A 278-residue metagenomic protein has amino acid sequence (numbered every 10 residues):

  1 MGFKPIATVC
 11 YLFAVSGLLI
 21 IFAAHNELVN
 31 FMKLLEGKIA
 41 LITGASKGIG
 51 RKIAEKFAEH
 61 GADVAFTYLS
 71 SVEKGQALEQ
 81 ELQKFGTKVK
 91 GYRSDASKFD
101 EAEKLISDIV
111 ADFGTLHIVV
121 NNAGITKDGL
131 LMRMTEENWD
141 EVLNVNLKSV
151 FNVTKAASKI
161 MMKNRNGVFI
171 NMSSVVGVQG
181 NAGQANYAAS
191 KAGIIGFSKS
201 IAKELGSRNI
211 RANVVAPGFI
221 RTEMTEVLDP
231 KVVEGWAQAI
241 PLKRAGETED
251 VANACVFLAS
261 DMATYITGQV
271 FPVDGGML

Functional and structural regions predicted by a protein language model:
I39, S46-G48: Conserved glycine-rich cofactor-binding loop
H60-A77: Conserved glycine-rich Rossmann-like NAD(P)H-binding loop of the short-chain dehydrogenase/reductase
L130-L131, N138-L143, W236: Substrate-binding pocket helix/loop in short-chain dehydrogenase/reductase
T154, S190, S198: Active-site helix of classical SDR
K159, K203-S207, T264: Alpha-helical segment proximal to the catalytic Tyr-Lys
S174: Residue(s) in the substrate-gating loop at a strand-loop-helix junction that position the organic substrate next
I210, R244-V273: C-terminal substrate-recognition "lid" of short-chain dehydrogenase/reductases
